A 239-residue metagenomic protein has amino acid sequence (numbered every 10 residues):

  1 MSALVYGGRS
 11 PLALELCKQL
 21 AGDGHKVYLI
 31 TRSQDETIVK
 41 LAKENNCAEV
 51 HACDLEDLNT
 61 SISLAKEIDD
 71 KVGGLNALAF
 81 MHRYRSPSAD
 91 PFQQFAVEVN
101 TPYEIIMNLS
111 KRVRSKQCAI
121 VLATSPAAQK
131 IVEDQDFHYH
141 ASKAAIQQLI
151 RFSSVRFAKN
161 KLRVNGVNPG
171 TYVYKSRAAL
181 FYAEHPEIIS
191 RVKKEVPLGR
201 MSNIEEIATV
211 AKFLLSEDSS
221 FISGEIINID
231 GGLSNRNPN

Functional and structural regions predicted by a protein language model:
M1-Y28: Canonical Rossmann dinucleotide-binding motif of NAD(H)/NADP(H)-dependent dehydrogenases/reductases, specifically
D23-V39: Conserved glycine-rich Rossmann-like NAD(P)H-binding loop of the short-chain dehydrogenase/reductase
D70, V97-C118, A128, S154-V155 (+1 more regions): Amphipathic alpha-helical dimer-interface segment in Rossmann-like NAD(P)H-dependent oxidoreductases
R83-S88, A119-K159, T171-V173: Catalytic loop of short-chain dehydrogenase/reductase
A158, R163, I222-G224: Short, small/polar-rich loop/turn modules that mediate ligand/substrate recognition or access, typified
P169-E195, R236-N239: A glycine/serine/threonine-rich, flexible loop-to-helix segment that serves as the NAD(P) cofactor-binding "lid"
V196-I207: A conserved structural motif in NAD(P)-dependent oxidoreductases
K212, S223-N239: Short C-terminal tail/terminal secondary-structure segment of NAD(P)H-dependent dehydrogenase/reductase domains
